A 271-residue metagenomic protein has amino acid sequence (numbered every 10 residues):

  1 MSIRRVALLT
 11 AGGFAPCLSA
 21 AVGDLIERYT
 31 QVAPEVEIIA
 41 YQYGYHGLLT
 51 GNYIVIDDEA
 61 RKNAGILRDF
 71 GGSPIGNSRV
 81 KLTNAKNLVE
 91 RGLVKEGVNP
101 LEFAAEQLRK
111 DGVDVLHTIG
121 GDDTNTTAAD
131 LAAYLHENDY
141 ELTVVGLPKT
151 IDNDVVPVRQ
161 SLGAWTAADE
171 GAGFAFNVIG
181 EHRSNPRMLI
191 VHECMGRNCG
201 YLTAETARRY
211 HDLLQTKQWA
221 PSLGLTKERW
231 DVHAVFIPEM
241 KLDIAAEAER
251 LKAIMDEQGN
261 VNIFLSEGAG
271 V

Functional and structural regions predicted by a protein language model:
I3-A7, V261: Residues that mark the start of a beta-strand
A11-G13, Y41-H46, R79-V80, G121-D122 (+3 more regions): Short, ordered loop/turn segments at secondary-structure junctions
A15-L25, L48-L49, T83, N99-E102 (+4 more regions): Short glycine/serine/threonine-rich phosphate/pyrophosphate-binding segments that cradle anionic phosphate groups
I26-E59, A129, A133-V178: Glycine/threonine-rich beta-strand-loop-alpha-helix active-site module that forms ligand/phosphate-binding
Y29-D111: Glycine-rich nucleotide/cofactor/substrate-binding loop typically near the N-terminus or early in the first domain
I38, G72-I75, V144-G146, L189-V191 (+1 more regions): Conserved beta-strand scaffold positions in the cores of enzyme catalytic domains, especially in NTP/NDP-utilizing
E106-Q107, D111, T118-G120, T126-D130 (+3 more regions): Accessory alpha-helical/coil subdomains and C-terminal extensions that flank or cap enzyme catalytic cores
